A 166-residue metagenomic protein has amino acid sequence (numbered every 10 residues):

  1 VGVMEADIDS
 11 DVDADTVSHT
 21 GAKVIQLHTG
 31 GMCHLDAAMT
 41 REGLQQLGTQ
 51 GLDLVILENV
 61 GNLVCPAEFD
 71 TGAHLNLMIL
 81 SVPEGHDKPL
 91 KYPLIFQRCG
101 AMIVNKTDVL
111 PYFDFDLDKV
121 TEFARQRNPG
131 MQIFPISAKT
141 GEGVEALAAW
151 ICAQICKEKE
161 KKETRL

Functional and structural regions predicted by a protein language model:
V1-H74, E84-D87, F96: Nucleotide-state-sensitive switch-loop elements of NTP-binding domains
M4, I103, F134: Conserved Rossmann-like nucleotide-binding pocket used by diverse enzymes that bind dinucleotide cofactors
D7, N105, S137: Active-site glycine-centered loops adjacent to acidic/histidine catalytic or metal-binding residues that shape
T29, C33, K88, Y92 (+2 more regions): Alpha-helix initiation/capping motif
L63-M131: Conserved C-terminal guanine-recognition region of P-loop GTPase G domains, centered on the G4
V109-R165: Canonical P-loop GTPase G-domain recognition
